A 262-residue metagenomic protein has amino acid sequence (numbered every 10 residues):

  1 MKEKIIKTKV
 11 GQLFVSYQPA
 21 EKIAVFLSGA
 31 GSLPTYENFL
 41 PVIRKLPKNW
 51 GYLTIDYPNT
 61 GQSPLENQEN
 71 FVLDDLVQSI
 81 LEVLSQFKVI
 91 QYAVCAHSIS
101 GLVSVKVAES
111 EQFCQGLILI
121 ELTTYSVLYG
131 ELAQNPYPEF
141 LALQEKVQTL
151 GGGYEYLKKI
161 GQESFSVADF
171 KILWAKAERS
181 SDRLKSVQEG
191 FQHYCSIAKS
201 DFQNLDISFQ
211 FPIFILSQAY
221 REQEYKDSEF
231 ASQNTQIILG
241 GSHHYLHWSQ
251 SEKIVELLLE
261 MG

Functional and structural regions predicted by a protein language model:
M1-Q12: N-terminal cap/lid segment of alpha/beta-hydrolase-fold proteins
L13-Q62: Conserved HGGG/HGGXW glycine-rich cap/lid loop of the alpha/beta-hydrolase fold
R44, T54-A93: Active-site loop/oxyanion-hole signature of alpha/beta-hydrolase fold enzymes
V94-A96, I120: Short beta-strand immediately N-terminal to the catalytic nucleophile in serine-hydrolase-like folds
A96-S100, S104: Gly/Ala-rich beta-loop-alpha elbow adjacent to hydrolase catalytic centers
L117-L150: Flexible "cap/lid" loop of the alpha/beta hydrolase fold
K176-G241: Conserved serine/cysteine hydrolase catalytic core
S242-S251: Catalytic histidine-centered segment of alpha/beta-hydrolase-like enzymes
